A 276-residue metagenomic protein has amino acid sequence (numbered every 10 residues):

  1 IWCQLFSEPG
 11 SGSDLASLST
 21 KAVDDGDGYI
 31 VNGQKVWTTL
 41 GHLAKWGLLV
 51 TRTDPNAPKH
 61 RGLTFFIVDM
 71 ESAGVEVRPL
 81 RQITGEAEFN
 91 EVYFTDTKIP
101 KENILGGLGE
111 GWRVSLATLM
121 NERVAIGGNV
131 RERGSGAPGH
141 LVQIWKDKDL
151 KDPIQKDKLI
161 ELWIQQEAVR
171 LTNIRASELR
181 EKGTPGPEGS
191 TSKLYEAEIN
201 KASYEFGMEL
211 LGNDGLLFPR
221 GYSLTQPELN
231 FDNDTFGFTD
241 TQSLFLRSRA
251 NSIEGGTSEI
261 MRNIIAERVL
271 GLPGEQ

Functional and structural regions predicted by a protein language model:
I1-F6: A short, Trp-centered hydrophobic/proline-enriched beta-strand micro-motif
S11, V36-H42, I83-T84, A250-G255: Glycine-rich phosphate/pyrophosphate-binding beta-alpha loops
A16, G28, N32-R78: A short core secondary-structure module
T20-V23: A structural signal for short hydrophobic beta-strand segments in well-ordered beta-sheet cores
V50-T51, I67-A73, D96-I99, L119 (+1 more regions): Short Ser/Thr-interspersed hydrophobic loop/turn segments at strand-loop and sheet-helix junctions that line or gate
V75-T172, L244, N251: Glycine-rich beta->alpha junctions and the first turn(s) of the following alpha-helix
W112-G127, R131, D214-Q276: Glycine-rich phosphate/cofactor-binding loops in nucleotide/flavin-utilizing enzymes
K146, P153, E167-L229: C-terminal helix-coil-helix/basic helical segment that borders enzyme active sites and/or dimer interfaces and provides
